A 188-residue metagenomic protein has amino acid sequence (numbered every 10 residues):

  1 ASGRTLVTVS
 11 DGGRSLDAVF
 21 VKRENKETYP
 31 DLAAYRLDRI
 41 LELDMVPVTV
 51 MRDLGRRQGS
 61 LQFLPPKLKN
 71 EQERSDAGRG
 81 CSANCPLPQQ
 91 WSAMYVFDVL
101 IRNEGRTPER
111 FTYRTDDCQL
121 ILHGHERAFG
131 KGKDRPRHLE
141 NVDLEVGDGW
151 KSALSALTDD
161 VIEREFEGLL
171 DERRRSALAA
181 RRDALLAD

Functional and structural regions predicted by a protein language model:
A1-D188: Phosphate/dinucleotide-binding and metal-coordinating scaffold of catalytic cores in nucleotide-dependent enzymes
